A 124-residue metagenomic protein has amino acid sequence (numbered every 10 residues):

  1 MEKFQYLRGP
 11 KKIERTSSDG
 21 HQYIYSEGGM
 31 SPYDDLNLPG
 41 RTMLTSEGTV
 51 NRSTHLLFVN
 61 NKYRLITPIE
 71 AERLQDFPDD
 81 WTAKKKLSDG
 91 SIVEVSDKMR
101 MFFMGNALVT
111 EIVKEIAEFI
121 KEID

Functional and structural regions predicted by a protein language model:
M1-D124: C-terminal target-recognition/interaction regions appended to catalytic cores
